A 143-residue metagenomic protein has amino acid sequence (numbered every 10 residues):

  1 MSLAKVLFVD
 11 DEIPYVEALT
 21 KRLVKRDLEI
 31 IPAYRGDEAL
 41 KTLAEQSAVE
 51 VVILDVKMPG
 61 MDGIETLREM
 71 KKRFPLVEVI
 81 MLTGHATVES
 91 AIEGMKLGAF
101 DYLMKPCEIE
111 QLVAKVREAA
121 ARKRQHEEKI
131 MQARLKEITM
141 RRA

Functional and structural regions predicted by a protein language model:
I13-P32: Two-component/phosphorelay signaling modules centered on CheY-like receiver
P32-K41, G63: Helix N-cap/capping motif at the beta->alpha junctions
K41, I64-L76: Short amphipathic alpha-helix used as the core "switch/output" element in two-component signaling
M58: Receiver (REC) domain active-site loop signature in two-component systems and cognate sites in sensor histidine kinases
C107-R117: C-terminal output helix
A121-A143: CheY-like receiver
